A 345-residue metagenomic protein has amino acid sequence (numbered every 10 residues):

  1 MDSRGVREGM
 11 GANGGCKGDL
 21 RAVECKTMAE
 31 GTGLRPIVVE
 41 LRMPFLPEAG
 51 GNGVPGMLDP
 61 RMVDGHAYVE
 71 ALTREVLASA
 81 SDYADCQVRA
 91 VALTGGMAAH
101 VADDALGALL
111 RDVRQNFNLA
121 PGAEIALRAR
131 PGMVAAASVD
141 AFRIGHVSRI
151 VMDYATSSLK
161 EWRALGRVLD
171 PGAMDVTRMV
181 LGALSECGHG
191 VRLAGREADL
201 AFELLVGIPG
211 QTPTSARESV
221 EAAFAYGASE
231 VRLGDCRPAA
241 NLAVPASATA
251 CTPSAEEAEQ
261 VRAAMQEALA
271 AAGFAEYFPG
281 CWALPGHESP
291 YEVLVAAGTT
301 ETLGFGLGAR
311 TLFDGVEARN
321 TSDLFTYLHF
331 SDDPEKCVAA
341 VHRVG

Functional and structural regions predicted by a protein language model:
M1-E48, N52-G53, A99: Flexible, acidic/Gly-rich N-terminal and inter-domain linker regions that tether and position cofactor-handling modules
L34-P36, M62-D82, C86-G345: C-terminal scaffold of the Radical SAM
V54-D59: Detector for the c-type heme attachment site
